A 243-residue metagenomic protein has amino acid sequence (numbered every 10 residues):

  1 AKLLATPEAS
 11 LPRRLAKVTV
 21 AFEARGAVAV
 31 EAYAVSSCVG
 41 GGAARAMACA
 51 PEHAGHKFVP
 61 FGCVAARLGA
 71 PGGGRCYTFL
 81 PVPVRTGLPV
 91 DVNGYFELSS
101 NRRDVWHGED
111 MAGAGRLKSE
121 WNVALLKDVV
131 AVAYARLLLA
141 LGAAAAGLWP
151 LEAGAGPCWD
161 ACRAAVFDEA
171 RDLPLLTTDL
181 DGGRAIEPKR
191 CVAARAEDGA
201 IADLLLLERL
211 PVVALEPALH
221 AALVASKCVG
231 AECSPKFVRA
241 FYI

Functional and structural regions predicted by a protein language model:
A1-I243: GHKL/Bergerat-fold ATPase module
